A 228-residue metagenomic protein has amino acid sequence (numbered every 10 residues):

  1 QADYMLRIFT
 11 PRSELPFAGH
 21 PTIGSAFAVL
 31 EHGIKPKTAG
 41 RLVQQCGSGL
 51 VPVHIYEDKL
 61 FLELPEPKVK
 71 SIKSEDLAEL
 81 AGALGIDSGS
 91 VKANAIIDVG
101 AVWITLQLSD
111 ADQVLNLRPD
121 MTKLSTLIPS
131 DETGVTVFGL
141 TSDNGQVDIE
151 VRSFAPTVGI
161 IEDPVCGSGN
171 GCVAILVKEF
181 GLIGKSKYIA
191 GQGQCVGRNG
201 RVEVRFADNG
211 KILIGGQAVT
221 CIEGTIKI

Functional and structural regions predicted by a protein language model:
Q1-F17, I23-I228: Active-site proximal loop and beta-alpha junction motif in alpha/beta enzyme cores
